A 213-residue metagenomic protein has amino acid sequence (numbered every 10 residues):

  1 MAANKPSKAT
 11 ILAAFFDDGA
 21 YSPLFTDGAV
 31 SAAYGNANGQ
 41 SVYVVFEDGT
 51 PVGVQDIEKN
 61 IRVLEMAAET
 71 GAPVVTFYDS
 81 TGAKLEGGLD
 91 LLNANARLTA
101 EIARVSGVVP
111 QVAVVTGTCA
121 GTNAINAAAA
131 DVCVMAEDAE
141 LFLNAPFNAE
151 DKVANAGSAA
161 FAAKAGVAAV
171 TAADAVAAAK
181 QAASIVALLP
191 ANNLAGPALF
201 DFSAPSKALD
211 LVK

Functional and structural regions predicted by a protein language model:
M1-V42, F46-V52, F161, A172-K213: Intrinsically disordered, low-complexity segments enriched in small/flexible residues
A33-D48, I57-E86: A structural preference for short, pocket-lining loop segments at secondary-structure junctions
G49-A67, D131-V132, A139-L141, N148-K152: Extended active-site and interfacial segments that coordinate phosphate-rich ligands in large catalytic machineries
Y78-L194: Conserved catalytic cores of soluble enzyme domains, especially glycine-rich substrate-binding beta-alpha loops
